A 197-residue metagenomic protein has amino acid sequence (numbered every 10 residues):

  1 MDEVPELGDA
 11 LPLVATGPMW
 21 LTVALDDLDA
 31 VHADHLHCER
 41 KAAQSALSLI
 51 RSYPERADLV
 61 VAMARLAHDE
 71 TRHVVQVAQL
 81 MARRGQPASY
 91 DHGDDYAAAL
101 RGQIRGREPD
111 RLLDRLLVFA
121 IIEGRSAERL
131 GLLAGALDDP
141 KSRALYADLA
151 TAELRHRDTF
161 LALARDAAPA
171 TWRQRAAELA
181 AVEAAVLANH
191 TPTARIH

Functional and structural regions predicted by a protein language model:
M1-H197: Non-heme di-metal
